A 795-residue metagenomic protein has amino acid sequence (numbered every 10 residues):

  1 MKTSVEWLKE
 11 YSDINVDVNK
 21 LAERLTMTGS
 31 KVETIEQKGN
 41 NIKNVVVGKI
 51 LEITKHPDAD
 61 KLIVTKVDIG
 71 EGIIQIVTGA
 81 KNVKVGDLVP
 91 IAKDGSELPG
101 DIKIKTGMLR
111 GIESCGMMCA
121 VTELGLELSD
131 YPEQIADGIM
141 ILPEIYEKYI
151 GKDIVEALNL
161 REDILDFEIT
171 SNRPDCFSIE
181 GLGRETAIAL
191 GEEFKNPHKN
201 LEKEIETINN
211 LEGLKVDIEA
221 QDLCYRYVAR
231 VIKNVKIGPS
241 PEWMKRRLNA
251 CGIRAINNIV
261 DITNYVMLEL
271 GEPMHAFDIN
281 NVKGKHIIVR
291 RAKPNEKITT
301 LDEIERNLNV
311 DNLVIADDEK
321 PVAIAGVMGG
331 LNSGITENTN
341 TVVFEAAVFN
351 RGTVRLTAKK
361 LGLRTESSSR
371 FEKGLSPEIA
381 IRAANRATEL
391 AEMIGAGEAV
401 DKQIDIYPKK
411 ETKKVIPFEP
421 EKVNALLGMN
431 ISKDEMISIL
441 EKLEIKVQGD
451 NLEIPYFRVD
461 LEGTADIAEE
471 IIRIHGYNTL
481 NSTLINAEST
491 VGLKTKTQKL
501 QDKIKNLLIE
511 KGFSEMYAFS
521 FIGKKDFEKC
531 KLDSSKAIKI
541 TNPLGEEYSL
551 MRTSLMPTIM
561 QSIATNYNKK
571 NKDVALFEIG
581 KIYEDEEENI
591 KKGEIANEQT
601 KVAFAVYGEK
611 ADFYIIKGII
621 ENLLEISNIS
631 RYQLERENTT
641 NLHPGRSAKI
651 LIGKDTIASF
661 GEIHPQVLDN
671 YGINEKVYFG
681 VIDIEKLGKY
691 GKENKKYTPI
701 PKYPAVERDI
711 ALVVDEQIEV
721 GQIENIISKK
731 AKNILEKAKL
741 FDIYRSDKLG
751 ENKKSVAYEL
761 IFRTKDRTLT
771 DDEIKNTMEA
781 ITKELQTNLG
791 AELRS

Functional and structural regions predicted by a protein language model:
M1-I208, V343, G362, E366 (+4 more regions): Phosphate-backbone binding interfaces of nucleic-acid-interacting proteins
K2, K442-I445, D460, A518 (+3 more regions): A carboxyl-terminal module marker
K2-T3, W7, K81-L88, R173-A189 (+5 more regions): Conserved phosphate/anionic-ligand binding catalytic regions in large, soluble enzymes, centered on
T3-L8, E162-T170, Y225-K233, E366-K373 (+8 more regions): Short, hydrophobic beta-strand segments
V47-V77, R246, A250, N257 (+1 more regions): Conserved mixed alpha/beta core segments that line enzyme active sites in large multi-domain catalysts
T122, I237, R306, V310-T412: Conserved catalytic alpha/beta cores of large enzymes that bind or transform nucleotide phosphates and polynucleotides
G181, I416-K572, R708, I761-R763 (+2 more regions): Extended, well-folded interaction surfaces typified by the phenylalanyl-tRNA synthetase beta subunit core
L190-I218, G395-V423: Terminal amphipathic helices with adjacent charged low-complexity linkers/tails
